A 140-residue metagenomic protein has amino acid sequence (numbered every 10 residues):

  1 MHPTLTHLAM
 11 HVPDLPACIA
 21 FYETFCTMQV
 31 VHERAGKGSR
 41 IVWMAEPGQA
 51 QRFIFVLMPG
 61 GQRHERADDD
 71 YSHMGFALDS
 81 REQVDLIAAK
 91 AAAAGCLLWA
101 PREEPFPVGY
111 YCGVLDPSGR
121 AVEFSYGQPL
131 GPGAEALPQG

Functional and structural regions predicted by a protein language model:
M1-P16, H73-M74, Q128-G140: N-terminal beta-strand motif that seeds the catalytic metal site of vicinal oxygen chelate
H2, A9-R52: Core segments of cupin and vicinal oxygen chelate
T4-P13, A45, H64-K90, Y110-L115: Vicinal oxygen chelate
C18, Y22, V84, A91: Hydrophobic pocket/interface hotspot
V31, R52-F53, W99, V122: Generic structural signal for well-ordered beta-strand positions
Q51-F53, S72, P117-R120: Change "...and in nucleic-acid phosphodiester-cleaving endonucleases..." to "...and in nucleic-acid processing enzymes
M58-H64: Short beta-strand/turn micro-motifs at beta-sheet edges
A88-G140: Vicinal oxygen chelate
